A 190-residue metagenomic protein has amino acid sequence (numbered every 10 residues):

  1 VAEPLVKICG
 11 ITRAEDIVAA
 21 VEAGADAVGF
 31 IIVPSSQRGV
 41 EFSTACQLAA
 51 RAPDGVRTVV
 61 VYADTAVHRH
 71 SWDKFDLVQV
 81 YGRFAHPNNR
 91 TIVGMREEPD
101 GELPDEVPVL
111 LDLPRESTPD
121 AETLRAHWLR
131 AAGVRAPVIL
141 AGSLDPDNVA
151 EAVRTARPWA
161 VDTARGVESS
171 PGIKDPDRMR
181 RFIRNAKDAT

Functional and structural regions predicted by a protein language model:
A2-T12, V59-D64, L140: Active-site mouth loops of central-metabolism enzymes
L5, D26-A27, R57, R90 (+1 more regions): Residues at the starts of beta-strands that form the adenosine-phosphate
K7-A19, A23-G24: N-terminal beta1-alpha1 ligand-phosphate binding loop
A27-S43: Glycine-rich, proline-tolerant flexible connector loops at the mouths of alpha/beta enzymes
S35-V40, V67, S170-P171: Acidic-and-aromatic substrate-binding clefts and catalytic sites of carbohydrate-active enzymes
S43, R51, H70-D76, V80-T190: Short loop-to-alpha-helix "cap/lid" segments that border enzyme active sites across diverse enzyme classes
Q47-V60: Short, structured active-site "lid" loops
